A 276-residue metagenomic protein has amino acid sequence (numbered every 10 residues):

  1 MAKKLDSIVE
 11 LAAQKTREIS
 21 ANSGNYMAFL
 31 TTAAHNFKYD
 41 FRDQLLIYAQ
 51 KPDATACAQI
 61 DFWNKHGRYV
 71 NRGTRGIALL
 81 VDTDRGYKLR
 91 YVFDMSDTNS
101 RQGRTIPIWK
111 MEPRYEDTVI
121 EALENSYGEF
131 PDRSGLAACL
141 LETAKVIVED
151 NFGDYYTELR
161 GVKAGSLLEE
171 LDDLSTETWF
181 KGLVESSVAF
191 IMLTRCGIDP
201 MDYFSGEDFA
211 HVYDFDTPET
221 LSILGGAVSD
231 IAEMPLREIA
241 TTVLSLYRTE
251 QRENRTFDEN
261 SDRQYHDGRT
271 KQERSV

Functional and structural regions predicted by a protein language model:
M1-V276: N-terminal accessory/interface modules of nucleic-acid-binding and processing proteins
